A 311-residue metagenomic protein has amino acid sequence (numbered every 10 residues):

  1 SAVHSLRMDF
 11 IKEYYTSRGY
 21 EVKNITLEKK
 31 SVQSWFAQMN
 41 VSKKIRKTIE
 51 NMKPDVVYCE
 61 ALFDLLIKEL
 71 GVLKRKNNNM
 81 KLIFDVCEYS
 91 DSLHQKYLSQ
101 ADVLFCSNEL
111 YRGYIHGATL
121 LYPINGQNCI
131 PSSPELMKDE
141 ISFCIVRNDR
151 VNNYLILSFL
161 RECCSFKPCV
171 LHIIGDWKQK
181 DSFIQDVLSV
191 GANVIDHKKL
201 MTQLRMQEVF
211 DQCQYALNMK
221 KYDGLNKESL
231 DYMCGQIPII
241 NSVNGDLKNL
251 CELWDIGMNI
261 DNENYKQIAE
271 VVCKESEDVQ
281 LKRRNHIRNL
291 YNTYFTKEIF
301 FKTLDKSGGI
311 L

Functional and structural regions predicted by a protein language model:
T26, I83, D91, S99-S132 (+3 more regions): Donor nucleotide-sugar binding/catalytic pocket of nucleotide-sugar-dependent glycosyltransferases
K43, K47, R75-K76, F84-L104: Membrane-proximal helix-turn-helix segments that form the acceptor-binding/catalytic region of lipid-linked
I45-L66, M80-I83, Y215: Short N-terminal targeting/anchoring amphipathic segment
F105, P134-C164, L171-H172: Conserved donor-binding/catalytic core segment of Leloir-type glycosyltransferases
R161, W254-L281: C-terminal "capping" alpha-helix adjacent to the active site of nucleotide-linked donor transferases in cell-envelope
G175, D181-L204: Nucleotide-activated donor-binding/catalytic signature segment of Leloir-type glycosyltransferases, i.e., the conserved
E208-G224, I237: Acidic donor-binding loop of glycosyltransferase active sites
E263-K266, E277-G309: A charged, aromatic-enriched C-terminal amphipathic alpha-helix characteristic of glycosyltransferases across folds
